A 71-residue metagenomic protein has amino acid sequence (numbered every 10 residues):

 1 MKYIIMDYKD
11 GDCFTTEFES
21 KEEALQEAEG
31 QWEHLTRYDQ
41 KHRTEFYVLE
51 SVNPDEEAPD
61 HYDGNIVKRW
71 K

Functional and structural regions predicted by a protein language model:
M1-F14, G64: Short aromatic-glycine-(Arg/Gly/Cys) micro-motifs in beta-strand/loop hairpins
D7-K9, E19-R43: A short, charged, amphipathic alpha-helix used as a generic interaction element across diverse proteins
C13, Q26, E56-E57: Residues in flexible loops and secondary-structure boundaries
W32-K71: Short, mixed-charge low-complexity intrinsically disordered segments
